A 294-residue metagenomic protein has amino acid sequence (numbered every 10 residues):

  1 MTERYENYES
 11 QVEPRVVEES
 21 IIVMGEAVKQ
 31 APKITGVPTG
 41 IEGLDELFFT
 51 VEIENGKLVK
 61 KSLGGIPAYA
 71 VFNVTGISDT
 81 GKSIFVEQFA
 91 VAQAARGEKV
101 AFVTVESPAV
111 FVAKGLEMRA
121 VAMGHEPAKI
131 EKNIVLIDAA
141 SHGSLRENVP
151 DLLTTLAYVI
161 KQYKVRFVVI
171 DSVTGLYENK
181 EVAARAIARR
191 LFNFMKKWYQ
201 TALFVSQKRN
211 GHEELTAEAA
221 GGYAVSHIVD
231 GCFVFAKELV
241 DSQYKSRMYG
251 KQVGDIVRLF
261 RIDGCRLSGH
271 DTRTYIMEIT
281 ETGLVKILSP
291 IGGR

Functional and structural regions predicted by a protein language model:
T2-F48, D255-L259, G264-R294: C-terminal regions of RecA-like/P-loop NTPase motor modules
E13, E18-E19, D45, F49-L63 (+2 more regions): Charged, glycine/proline-rich intrinsically disordered loops and linkers
G43-E46, F85-F89, L152-T155, I187-R190: Well-ordered alpha-helical segments embedded in enzymatic catalytic cores
L44, V51-K99: Glycine-rich P-loop/Walker A and Walker A-like loops and their local beta1-loop-alpha1 context in P-loop NTPases
A70-F72, V149-S242: P-loop NTPase motor core
I77-S144: Conserved P-loop
Q200, S206-I287, G292: Phosphate-binding/switch region of NTP-binding enzymes
